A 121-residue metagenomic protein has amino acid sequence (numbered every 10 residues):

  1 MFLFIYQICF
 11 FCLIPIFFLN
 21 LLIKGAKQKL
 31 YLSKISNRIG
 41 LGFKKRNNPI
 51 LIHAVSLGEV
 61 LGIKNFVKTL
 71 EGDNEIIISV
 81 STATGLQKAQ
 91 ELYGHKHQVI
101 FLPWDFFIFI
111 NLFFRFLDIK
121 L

Functional and structural regions predicted by a protein language model:
F2-C9, L13-I16, N20: Membrane-interacting alpha-helical segments
F18-L121: Active-site and donor-binding regions of nucleotide-sugar-utilizing enzymes
